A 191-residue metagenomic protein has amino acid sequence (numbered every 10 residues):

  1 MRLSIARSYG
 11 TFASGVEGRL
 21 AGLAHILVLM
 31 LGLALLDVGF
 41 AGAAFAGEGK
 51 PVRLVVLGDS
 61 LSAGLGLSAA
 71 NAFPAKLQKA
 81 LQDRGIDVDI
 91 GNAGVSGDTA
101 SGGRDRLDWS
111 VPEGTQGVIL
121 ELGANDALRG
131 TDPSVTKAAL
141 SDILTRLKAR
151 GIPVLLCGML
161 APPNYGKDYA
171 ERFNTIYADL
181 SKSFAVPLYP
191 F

Functional and structural regions predicted by a protein language model:
M1-A21: N-terminal secretory signal peptides that target proteins for export/translocation
R2-L3, G49, Q82-I86, G102-F191: Alpha-helical cap/lid subdomain in secreted, periplasmic, or secretory-pathway luminal O-acyl-processing enzymes
A21-G39: Bacterial N-terminal signal peptides
A24, G58, A124-N125: Residue-level micro-sites within transmembrane alpha helices that shape and flank functional polar/acidic positions
L35-G49: Bacterial Sec-dependent signal peptides at the C-terminal "C-region" and cleavage site
F45-S96, R106-G114: Serine-esterase "nucleophile elbow" of acetyl-processing enzymes
L61-S68, N92-G97, N125-T131, P162-K167: Second-shell loop/turn segments in exported
